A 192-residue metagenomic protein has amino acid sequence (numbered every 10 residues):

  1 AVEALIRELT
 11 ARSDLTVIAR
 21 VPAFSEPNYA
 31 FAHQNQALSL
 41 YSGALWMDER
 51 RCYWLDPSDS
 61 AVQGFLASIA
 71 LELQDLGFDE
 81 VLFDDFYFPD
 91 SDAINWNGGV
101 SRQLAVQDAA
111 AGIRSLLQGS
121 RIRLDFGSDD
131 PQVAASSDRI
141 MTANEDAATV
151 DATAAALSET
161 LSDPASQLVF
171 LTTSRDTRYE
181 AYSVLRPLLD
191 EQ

Functional and structural regions predicted by a protein language model:
A1: Aromatic-lined carbohydrate-binding/catalytic grooves of carbohydrate-active enzymes
A4-E8, S68, E72, L104-S115 (+1 more regions): Alpha-helical scaffolding segments of alpha/beta enzyme cores, especially the outer helices of TIM-barrel or partial
A4-F24, L66, A70: Substrate-binding cleft of carbohydrate-active enzyme catalytic domains
T16-E26, L82-D84, R102-N144, S162-R175: Aromatic-lined carbohydrate-recognition surfaces of secreted/lumenal glycan-active proteins
F24-L71: Active-site-adjacent "subsite" loops/lids of carbohydrate-active enzymes
L55-N95: Active-site groove signature of glycoside hydrolases
A93-L104: Glycine-rich tight-turn/loop motif centered on a GG-T
R139-Q192: Substrate-binding cleft of secreted/luminal carbohydrate-active enzymes
